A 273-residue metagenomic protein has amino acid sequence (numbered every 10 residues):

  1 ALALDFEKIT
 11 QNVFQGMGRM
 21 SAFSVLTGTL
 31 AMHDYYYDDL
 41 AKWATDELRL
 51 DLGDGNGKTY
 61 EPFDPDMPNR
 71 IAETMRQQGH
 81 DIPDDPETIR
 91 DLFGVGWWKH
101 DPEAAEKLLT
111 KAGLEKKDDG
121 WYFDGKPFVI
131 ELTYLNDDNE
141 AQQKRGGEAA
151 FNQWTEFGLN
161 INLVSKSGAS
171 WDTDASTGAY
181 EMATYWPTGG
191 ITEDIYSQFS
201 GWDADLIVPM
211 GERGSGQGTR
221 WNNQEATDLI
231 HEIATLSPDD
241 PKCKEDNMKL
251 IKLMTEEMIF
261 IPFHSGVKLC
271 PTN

Functional and structural regions predicted by a protein language model:
L2-E87, E106, Q142-F151, D172-N273: Detector for C-terminal structural segments
G94: The substrate-binding groove and active-site-proximal loops of carbohydrate-active enzymes, especially glycoside
P102-E131: Immediate post-signal peptide segment of exported/extracytoplasmic ligand-binding proteins
P127-D137, I161-L163: Short, well-ordered beta-strand elements
G158: Short glycine-rich hinge loops at helix-strand junctions in the catalytic core of two-component histidine kinases
L163-T173: Short helix-initiation/N-cap motifs at beta->coil->alpha
